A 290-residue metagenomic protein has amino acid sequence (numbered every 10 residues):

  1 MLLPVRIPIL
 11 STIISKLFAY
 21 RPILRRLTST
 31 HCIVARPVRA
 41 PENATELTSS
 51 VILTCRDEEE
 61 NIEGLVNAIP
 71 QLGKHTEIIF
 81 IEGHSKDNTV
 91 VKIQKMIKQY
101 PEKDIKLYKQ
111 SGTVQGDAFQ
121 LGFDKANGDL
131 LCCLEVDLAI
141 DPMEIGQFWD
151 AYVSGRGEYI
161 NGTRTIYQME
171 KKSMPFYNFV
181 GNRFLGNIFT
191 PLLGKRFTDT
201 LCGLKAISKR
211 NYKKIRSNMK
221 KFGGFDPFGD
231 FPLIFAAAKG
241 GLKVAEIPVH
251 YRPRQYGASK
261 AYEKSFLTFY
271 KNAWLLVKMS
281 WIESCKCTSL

Functional and structural regions predicted by a protein language model:
M1-V5: Conserved S-adenosyl-L-methionine
P8-T54, E60, G64-N67, Q71 (+1 more regions): Hydrophobic helical membrane-anchoring modules
L47-S50, P70-F80, E102-K106: Short loop->beta transition adjacent to catalytic acidic/histidine clusters or analogous donor-positioning motifs
E58-N61, S85, D141: Donor nucleotide-sugar binding loop of glycosyltransferases
T76, V90-K125: Conserved donor nucleotide-binding strand/loop of the catalytic core
E82-V91: A conserved acidic beta->alpha catalytic loop
G83, L134-V136: Active-site acidic Asp-centered loop
Y108-K125, L130-C133, P142-G223, R254-Y270 (+1 more regions): Acceptor/aglycone-binding surface of glycosyltransferases and processive sugar-polymer synthases
